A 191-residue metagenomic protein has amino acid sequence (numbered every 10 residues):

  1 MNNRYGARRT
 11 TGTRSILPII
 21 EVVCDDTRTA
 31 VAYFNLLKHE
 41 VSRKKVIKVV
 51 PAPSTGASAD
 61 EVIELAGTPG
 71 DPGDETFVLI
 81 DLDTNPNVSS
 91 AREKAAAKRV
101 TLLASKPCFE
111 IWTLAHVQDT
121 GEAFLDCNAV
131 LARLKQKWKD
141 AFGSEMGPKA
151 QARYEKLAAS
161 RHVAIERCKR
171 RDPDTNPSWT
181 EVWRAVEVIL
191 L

Functional and structural regions predicted by a protein language model:
N2-L17, V31, N35-P53, T68-E75 (+1 more regions): C-terminal accessory helical subdomains adjacent to catalytic cores in phosphodiester- and nucleotide-handling enzymes
D26, I80-D83: Structural motif
A57-E64: Structural motif
